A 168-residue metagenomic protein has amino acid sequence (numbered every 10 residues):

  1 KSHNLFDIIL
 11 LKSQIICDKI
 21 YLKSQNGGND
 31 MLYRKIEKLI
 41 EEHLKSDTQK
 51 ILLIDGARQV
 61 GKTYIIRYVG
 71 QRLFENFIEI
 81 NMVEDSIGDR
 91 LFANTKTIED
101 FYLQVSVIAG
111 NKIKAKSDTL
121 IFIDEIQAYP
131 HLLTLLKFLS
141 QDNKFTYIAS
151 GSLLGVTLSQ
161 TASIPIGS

Functional and structural regions predicted by a protein language model:
K1-S168: Phosphate-binding site recognition
